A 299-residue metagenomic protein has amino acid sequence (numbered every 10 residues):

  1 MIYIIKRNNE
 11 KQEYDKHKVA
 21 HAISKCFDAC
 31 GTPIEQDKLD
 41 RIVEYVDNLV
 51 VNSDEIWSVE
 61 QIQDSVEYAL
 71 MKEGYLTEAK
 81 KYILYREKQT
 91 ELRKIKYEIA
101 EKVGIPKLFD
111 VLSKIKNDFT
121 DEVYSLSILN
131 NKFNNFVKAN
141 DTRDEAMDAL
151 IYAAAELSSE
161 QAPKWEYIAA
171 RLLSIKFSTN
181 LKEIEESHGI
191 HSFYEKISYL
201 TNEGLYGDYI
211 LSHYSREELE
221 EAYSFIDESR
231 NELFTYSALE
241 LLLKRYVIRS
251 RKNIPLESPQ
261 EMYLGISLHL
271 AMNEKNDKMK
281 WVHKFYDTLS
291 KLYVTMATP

Functional and structural regions predicted by a protein language model:
M1-P299: Extended catalytic cores of very large enzyme megasubunits
